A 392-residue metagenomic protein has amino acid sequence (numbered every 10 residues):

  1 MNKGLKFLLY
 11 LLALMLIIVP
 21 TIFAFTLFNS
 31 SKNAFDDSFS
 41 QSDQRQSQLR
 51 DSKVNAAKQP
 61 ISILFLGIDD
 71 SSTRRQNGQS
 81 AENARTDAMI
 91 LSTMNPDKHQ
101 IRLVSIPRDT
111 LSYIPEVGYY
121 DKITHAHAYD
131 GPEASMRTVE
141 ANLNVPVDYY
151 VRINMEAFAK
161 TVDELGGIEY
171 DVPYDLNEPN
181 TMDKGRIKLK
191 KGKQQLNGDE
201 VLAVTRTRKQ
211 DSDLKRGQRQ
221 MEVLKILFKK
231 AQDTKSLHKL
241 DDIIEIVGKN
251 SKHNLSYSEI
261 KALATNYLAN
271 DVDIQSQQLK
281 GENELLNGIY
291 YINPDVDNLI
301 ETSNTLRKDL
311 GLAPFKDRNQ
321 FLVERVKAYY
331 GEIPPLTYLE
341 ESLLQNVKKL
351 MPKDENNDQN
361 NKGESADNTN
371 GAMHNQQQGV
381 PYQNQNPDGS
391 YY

Functional and structural regions predicted by a protein language model:
K3-K98, P294, L299, S303: Entry/capping segment at the start of metal-dependent catalytic domains with acidic active-site entry clusters
Q46-R50, L255-Y392: C-terminal solvent-exposed extensions
V54, D163-D242: Flexible, polar/acidic helix-loop-strand segments at domain edges
K58-I61, A84-M89, K98-I101, I106 (+9 more regions): Extracytoplasmic
R75-S80, Y120-D130, N144-Y149, K191 (+4 more regions): Second-shell loop/turn segments in exported
R102-D130, Y174, N180, K184-K191: Flexible, solvent-exposed short loops/turns enriched in glycine
Y119, G131-V139, N154-T161, V201 (+9 more regions): Stable alpha-helical elements in mature extracytoplasmic
H125-R186, T234, S256: Amphipathic, coiled-coil-like alpha-helical scaffolding segments used for oligomerization/assembly
